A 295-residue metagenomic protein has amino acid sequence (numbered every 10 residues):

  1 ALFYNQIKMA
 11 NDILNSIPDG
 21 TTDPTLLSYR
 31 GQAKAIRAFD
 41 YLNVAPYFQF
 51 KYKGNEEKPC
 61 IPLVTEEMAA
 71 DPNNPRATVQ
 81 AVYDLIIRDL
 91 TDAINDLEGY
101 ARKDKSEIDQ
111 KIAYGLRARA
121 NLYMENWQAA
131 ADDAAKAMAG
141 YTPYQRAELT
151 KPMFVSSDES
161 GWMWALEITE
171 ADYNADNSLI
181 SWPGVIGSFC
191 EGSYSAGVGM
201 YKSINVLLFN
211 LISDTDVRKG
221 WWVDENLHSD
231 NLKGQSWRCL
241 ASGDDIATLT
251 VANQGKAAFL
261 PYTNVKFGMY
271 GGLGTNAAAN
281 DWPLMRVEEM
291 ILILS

Functional and structural regions predicted by a protein language model:
A1-F48, A77-Q80, I94-Y100, G274-W282: Conserved, well-structured interaction surfaces
R30, R37, V44, Q110 (+3 more regions): Structural register within alpha-helical repeat arrays
Y52-E66, L179: Short, flexible, mixed-charge acidic loops at enzyme active sites
A131-W282, V287: Hydrophobic-face positions in mid-chain alpha helices that act as interaction patches
